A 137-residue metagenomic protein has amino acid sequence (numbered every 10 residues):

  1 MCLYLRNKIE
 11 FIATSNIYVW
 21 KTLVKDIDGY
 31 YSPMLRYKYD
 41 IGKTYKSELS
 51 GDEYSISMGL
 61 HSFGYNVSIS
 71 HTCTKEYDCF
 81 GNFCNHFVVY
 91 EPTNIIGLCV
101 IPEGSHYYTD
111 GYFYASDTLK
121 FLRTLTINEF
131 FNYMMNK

Functional and structural regions predicted by a protein language model:
M1-L60: ADP-ribose/NAD+-binding catalytic cleft of ART/PARP-like enzymes
S15, K43-F131: ADP-ribosyltransferase catalytic core
F131-K137: Extended amphipathic alpha-helical scaffold segments
